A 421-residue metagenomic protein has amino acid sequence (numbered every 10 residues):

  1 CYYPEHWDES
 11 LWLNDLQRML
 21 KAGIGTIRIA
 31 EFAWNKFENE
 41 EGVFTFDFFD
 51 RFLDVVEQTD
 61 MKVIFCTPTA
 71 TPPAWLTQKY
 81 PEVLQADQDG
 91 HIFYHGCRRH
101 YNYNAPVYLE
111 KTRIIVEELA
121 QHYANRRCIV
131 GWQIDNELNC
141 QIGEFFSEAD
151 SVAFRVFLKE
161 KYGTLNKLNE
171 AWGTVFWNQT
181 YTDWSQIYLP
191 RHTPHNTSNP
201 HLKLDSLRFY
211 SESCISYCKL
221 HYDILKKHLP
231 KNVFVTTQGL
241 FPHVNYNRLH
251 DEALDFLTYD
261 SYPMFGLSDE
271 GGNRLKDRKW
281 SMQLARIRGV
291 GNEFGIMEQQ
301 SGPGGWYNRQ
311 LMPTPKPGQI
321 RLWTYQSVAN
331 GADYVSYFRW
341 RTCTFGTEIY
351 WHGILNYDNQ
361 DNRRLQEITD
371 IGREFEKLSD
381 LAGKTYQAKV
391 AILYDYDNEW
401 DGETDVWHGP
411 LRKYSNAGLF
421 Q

Functional and structural regions predicted by a protein language model:
C1-E9, A30-F49, Y94-R113, L138-G143 (+6 more regions): The substrate-binding groove and active-site-proximal loops of carbohydrate-active enzymes, especially glycoside
Y3-E5, A30-A33, C66-W75, V130-N139 (+3 more regions): Short, solvent-exposed turn/loop segments enriched in Gly/Ser/Thr/Pro and often Arg
E5-K21, T112-E118, G239-H250, P315-Q326 (+1 more regions): Short, acidic/polar
W12-F93, V116-A120, H221-L229: Aromatic-lined substrate-binding rim segments of carbohydrate-active enzymes
M19, I27, V56, L119 (+8 more regions): Conserved, mostly hydrophobic/aromatic
G23-G25, E57-V63, N125-V130, L229-F234 (+4 more regions): Short, well-ordered coil/turn segments that N-cap beta-strands
D89-F256, D260-N273, D277-M282: Polysaccharide-binding and catalytic clefts of secreted carbohydrate-active enzymes
I187, K219, K231-N232, F241 (+1 more regions): Carbohydrate-binding surfaces of carbohydrate-active enzymes
